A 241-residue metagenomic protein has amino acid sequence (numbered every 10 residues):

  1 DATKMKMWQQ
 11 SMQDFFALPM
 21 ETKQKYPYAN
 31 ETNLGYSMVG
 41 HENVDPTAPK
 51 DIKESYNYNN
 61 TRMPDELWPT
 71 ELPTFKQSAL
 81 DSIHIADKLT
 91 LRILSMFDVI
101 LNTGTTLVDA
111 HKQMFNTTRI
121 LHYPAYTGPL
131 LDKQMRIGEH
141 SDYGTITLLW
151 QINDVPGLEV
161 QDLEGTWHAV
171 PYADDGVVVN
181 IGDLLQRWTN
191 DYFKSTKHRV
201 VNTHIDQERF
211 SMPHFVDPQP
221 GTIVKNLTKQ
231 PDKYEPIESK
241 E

Functional and structural regions predicted by a protein language model:
D1-E241: Peripheral, non-catalytic segments flanking oxidoreductase cores
